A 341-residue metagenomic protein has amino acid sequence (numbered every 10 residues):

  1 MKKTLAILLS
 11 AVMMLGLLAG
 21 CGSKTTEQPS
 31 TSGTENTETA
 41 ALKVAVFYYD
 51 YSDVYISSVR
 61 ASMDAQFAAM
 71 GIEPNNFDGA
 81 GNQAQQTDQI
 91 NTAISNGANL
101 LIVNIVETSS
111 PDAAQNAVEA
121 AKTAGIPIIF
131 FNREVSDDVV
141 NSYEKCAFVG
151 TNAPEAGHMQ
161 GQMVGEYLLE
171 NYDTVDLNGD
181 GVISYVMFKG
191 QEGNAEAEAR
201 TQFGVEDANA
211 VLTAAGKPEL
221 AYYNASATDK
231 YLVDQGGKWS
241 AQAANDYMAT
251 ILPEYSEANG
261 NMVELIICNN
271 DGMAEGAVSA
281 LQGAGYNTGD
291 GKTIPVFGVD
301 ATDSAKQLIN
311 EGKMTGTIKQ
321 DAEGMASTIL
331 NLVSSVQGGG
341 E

Functional and structural regions predicted by a protein language model:
M1-A11: Positively charged n-region of N-terminal signal peptides that target proteins for export
G16-G20: C-terminal motif of bacterial Sec signal peptides marking the signal peptidase cleavage site
G22-E341: A residue-level marker of the well-folded mature domains of exported/periplasmic proteins
